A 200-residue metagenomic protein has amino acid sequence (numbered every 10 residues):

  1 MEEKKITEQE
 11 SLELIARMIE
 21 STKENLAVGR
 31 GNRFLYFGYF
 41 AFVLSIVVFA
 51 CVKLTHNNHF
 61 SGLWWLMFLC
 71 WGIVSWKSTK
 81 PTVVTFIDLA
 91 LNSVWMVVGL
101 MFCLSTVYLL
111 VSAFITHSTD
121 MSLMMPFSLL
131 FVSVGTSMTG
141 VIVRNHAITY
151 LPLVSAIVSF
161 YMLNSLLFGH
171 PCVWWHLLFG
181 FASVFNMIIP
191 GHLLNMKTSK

Functional and structural regions predicted by a protein language model:
M1-G31: N-terminal juxtamembrane cytosolic/stromal segments of multi-pass membrane proteins
T7, G31-G38, V173-G180: Short, contiguous, pocket-lining structural segments that sit at or immediately flank catalytic/ligand-binding sites
N25-A113: Selected alpha-helical membrane-embedding segments in polytopic membrane proteins
F49, K53-N57, T79-V84, F114-S118 (+3 more regions): Transmembrane helix-loop junctions in multipass membrane proteins, especially transporters and channels
H59-C70, T116-L130, L177, F181: Structural signature of hydrophobic alpha-helical transmembrane segments
V94-L153: Membrane-proximal helix-loop-helix units in multi-pass membrane proteins
G135-K200: Terminal transmembrane helical module of multi-pass membrane proteins
